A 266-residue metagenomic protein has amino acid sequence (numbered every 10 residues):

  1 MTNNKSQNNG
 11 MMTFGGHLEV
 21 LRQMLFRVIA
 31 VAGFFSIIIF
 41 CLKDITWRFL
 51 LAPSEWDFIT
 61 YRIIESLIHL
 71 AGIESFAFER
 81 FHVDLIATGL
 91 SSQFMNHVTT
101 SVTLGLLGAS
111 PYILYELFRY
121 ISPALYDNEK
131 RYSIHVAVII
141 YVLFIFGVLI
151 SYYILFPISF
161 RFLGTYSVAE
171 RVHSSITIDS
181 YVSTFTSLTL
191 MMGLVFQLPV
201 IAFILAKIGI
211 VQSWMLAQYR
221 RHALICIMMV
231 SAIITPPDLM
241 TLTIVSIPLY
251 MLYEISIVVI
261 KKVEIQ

Functional and structural regions predicted by a protein language model:
M1-Q266: Membrane topogenic/interface segments and analogous intrinsically disordered interaction regions
